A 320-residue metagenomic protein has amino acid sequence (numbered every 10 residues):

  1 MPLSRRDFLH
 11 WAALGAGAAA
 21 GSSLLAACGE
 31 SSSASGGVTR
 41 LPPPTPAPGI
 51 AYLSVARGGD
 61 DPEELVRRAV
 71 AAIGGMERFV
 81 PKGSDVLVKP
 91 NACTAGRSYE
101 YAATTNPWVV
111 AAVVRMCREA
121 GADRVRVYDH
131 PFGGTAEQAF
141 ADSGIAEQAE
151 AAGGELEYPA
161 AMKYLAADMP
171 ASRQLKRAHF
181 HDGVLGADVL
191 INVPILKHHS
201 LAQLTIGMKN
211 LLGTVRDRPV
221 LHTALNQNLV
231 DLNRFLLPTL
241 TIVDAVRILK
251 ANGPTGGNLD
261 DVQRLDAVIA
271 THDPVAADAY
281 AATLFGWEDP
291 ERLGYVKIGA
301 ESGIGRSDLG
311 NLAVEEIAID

Functional and structural regions predicted by a protein language model:
P2-D320: N-terminal and secondary-structure boundary signal
